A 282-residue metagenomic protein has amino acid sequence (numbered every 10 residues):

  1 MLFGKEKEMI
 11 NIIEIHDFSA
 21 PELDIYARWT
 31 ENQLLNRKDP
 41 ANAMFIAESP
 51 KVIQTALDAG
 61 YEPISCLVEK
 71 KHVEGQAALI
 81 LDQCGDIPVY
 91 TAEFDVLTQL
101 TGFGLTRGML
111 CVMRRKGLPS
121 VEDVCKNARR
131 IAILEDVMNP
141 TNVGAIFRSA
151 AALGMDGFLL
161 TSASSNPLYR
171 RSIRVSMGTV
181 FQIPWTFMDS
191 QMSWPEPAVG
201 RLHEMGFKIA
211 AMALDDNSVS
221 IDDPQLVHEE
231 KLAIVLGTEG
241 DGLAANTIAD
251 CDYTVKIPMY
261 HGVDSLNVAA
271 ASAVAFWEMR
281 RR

Functional and structural regions predicted by a protein language model:
L2-Q76, S164-S165: Boundary-proximal intrinsically disordered activation/regulatory segments immediately upstream of a helical core
I12-S19, P88-E93, P184-W194, V255: Short acidic-hydrophobic, aromatic-tinged amphipathic segments that line or gate anion-handling sites
I15, F45, E135-D136, T161-S162 (+4 more regions): Glycine- and other small-residue-rich loops at beta-strand/loop junctions that grip anionic moieties
G75-D86, T247: Short, aromatic/basic amphipathic alpha-helical patches
L81-G104: Glycine/small-residue-rich loop that forms an oxyanion/phosphate-binding "nest" at active or ligand-binding sites
M109-C111, S149-L153, P167-F181, A245-R282: Structured adenosyl-cofactor binding patch, chiefly the S-adenosyl-L-methionine
G117-N217: RNA substrate-binding interface of SAM-dependent RNA methyltransferases
A210-H261: Active-site/ligand-binding-proximal alpha/beta "capping" segment
